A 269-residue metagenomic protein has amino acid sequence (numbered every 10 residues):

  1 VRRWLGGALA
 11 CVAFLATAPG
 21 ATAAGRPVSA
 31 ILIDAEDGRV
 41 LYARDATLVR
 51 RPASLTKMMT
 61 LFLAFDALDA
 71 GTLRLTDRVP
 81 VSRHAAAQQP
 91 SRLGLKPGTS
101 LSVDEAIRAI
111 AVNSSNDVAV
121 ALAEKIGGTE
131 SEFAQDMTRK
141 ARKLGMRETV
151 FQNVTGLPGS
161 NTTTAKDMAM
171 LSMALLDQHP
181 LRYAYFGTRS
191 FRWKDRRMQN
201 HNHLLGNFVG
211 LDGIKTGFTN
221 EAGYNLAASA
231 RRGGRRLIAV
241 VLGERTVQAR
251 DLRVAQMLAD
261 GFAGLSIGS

Functional and structural regions predicted by a protein language model:
V1-W4: Positively charged n-region of N-terminal signal peptides that target proteins for export
G6-A16: Bacterial N-terminal signal peptides
A8-L9, T22, S266: Compositionally biased, intrinsically disordered low-complexity regions
L9-A10, A64, M257-D260: Enrichment for repetitive, rod-forming helical segments
V12, L75, Y224-L226: Residue-level marker for the onset of beta-strands and adjacent loop->beta junctions in well-ordered domains
A16, G20-K166, L176: Active-site-adjacent loops and short helices of periplasmic peptidoglycan-processing enzymes
M146-V150, G156-S269: Domain-terminus/edge residues, biased toward the C-terminal soluble/receptor-binding domains of extracytoplasmic
